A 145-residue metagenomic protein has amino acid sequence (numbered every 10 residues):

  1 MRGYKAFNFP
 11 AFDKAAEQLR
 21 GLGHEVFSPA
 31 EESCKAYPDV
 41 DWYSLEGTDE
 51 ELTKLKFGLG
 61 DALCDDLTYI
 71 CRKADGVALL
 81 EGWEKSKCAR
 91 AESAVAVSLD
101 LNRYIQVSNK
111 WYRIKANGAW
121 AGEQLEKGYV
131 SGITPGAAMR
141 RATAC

Functional and structural regions predicted by a protein language model:
M1-C145: Conserved catalytic or regulatory cores that recognize and/or transform ribose-phosphate-containing ligands
